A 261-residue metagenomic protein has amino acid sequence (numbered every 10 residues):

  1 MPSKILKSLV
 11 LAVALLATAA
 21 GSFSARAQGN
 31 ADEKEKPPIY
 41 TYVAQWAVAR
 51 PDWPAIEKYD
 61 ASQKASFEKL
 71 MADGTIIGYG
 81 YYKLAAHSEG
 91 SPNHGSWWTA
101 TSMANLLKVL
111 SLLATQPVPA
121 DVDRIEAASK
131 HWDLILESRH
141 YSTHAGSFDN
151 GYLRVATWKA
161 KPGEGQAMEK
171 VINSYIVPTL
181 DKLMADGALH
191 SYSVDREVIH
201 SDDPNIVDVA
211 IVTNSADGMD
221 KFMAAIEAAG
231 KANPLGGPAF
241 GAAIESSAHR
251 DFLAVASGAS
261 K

Functional and structural regions predicted by a protein language model:
M1-A12: Bacterial N-terminal signal peptides that target proteins for export
S3, A19, Q28-N30: Intrinsically disordered, low-complexity peptide-like regions
V10-G21: Bacterial N-terminal signal peptides
R26-V118, V122-K261: Short S/T/G/P-rich N-terminal loop/turn motif that feeds into the first structured element of a domain
